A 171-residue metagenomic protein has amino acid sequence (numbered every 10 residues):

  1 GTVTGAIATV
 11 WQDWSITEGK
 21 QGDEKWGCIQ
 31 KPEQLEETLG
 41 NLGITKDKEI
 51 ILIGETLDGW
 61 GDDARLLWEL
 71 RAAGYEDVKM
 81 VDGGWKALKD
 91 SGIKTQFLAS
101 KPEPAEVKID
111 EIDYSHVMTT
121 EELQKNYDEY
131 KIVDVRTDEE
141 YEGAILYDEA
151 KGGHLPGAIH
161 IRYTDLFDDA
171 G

Functional and structural regions predicted by a protein language model:
G1-K46, E122-G171: Positively charged, proline/Ser/Thr-rich regional signature most characteristic of the Rhodanese/CDC25-like
I29-E122, A144-I145, G153: Thiolate-centered catalytic microenvironments shared by cysteine-dependent enzyme domains
